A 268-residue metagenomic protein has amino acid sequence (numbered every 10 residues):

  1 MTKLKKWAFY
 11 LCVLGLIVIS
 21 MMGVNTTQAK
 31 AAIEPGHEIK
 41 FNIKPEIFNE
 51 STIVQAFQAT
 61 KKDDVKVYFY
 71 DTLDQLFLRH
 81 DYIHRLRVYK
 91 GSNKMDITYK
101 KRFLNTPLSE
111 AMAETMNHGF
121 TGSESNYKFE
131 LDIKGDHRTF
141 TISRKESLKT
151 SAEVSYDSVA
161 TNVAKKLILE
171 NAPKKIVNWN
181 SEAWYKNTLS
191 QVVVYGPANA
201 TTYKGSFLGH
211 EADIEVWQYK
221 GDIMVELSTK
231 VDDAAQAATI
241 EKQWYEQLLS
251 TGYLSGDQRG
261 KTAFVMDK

Functional and structural regions predicted by a protein language model:
T2-T27: Sec-dependent N-terminal signal peptides of Gram-positive bacterial secreted proteins and lipoproteins
T27-K268: Phosphate-end processing signature that detects enzymes handling 5′-triphosphorylated RNA and polyphosphate
